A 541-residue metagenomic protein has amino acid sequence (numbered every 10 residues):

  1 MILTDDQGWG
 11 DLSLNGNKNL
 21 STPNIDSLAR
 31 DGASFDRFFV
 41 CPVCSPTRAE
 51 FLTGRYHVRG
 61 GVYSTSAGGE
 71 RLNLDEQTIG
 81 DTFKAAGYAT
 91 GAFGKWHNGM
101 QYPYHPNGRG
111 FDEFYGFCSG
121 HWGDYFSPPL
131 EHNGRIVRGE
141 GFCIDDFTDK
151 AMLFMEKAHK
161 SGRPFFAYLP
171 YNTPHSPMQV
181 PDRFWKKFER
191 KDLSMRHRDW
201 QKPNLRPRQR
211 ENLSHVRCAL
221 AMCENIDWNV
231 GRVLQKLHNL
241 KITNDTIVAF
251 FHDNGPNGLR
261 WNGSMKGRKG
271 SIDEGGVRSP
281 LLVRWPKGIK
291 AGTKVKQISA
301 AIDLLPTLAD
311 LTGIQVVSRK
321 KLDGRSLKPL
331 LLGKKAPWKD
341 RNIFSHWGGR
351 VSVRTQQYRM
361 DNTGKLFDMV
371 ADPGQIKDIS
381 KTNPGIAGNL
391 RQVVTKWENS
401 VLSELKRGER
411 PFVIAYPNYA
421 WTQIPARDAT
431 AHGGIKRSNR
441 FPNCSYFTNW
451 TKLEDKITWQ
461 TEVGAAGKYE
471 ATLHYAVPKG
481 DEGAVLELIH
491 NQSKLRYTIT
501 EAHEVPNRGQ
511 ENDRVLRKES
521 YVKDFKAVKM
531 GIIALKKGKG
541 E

Functional and structural regions predicted by a protein language model:
M1-N362, M369-K396, E404-K406, C444-Y446: Formylglycine-dependent sulfatase
C143, R350, G364-F367, T430 (+1 more regions): A short, sequence-level motif marking secondary-structure junctions
G348, T355-Q357, T363-G364, E454 (+2 more regions): Residue-level signal for tight coil/turn positions that link beta-strands
A387-E541: Extracytoplasmic
